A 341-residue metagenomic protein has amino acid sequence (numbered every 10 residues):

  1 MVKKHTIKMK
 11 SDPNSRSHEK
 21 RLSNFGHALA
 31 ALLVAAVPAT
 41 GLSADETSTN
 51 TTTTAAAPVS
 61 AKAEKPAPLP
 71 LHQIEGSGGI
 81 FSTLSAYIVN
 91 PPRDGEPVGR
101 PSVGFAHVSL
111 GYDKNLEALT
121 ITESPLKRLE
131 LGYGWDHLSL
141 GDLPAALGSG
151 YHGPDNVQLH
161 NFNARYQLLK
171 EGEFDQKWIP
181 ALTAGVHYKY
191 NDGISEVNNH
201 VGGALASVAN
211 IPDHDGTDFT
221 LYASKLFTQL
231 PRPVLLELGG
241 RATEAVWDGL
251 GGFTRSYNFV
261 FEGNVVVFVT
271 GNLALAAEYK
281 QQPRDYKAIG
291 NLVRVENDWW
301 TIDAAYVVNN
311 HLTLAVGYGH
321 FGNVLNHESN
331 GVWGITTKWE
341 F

Functional and structural regions predicted by a protein language model:
M1-I74: Cleavable N-terminal export/targeting peptides
D45-F219, S224-L230, V269-L273, Q282-V295 (+1 more regions): Transmembrane beta-barrel domains of Gram-negative outer membranes and organellar outer membranes
E46, A57-K65, T313, F321-N323 (+1 more regions): Flexible, glycine-rich linker and terminal segments associated with outer-membrane beta-barrel/transport systems
L159-N161, D218-T220, V260-E262, N330-G334: Short hydrophobic/aromatic beta-strand or adjacent loop that forms the aromatic wall/cage of a ligand/substrate-binding
N161-A164, Y306, E328-F341: Outer-membrane beta-barrel "beta-signal"
T220-G271, Y279: Histidine/lysine/aspartate-rich catalytic loop segments that bind and position anionic ligands
L275-E278, D303-A305, L312-Y318: Conserved active-site loop/cleft motifs that coordinate metal ions or position small ligands
Y318-V324, N330-V332: A short, acidic, flexible beta-alpha connecting loop/helix-capping segment that sits on the rim of active
